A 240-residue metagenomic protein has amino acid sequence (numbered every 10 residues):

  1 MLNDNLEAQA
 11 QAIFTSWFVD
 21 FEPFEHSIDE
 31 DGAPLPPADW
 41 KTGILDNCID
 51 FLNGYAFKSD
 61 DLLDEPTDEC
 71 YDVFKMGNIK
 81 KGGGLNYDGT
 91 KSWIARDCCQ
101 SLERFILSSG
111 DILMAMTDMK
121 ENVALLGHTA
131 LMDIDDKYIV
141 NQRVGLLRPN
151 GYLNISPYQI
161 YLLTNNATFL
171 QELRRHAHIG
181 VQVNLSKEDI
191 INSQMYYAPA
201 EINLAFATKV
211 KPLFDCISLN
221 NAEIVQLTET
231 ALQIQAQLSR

Functional and structural regions predicted by a protein language model:
M1-S59, N192, Y196, A200-R240: Non-catalytic DNA-recognition/assembly elements of restriction-modification systems
W17, G77-K80, D133, D189: Short, small-residue-rich loop/turn micro-motifs
D46-E65, G77-M114, D118-K120: Sequence-specific dsDNA recognition surfaces
K75, L146-R148: Short, well-ordered beta-strand micro-motif
K80-S92, I112-V140, Y158-L162, Q171-H176: Short, ligand-facing micro-motifs at secondary-structure edges
K137-G145, R174-L204: A short glycine-rich beta-alpha junction/loop motif
N150-I155: Non-cytosolic juxtamembrane linkers/loops that tether extracellular or periplasmic domains to nearby transmembrane
